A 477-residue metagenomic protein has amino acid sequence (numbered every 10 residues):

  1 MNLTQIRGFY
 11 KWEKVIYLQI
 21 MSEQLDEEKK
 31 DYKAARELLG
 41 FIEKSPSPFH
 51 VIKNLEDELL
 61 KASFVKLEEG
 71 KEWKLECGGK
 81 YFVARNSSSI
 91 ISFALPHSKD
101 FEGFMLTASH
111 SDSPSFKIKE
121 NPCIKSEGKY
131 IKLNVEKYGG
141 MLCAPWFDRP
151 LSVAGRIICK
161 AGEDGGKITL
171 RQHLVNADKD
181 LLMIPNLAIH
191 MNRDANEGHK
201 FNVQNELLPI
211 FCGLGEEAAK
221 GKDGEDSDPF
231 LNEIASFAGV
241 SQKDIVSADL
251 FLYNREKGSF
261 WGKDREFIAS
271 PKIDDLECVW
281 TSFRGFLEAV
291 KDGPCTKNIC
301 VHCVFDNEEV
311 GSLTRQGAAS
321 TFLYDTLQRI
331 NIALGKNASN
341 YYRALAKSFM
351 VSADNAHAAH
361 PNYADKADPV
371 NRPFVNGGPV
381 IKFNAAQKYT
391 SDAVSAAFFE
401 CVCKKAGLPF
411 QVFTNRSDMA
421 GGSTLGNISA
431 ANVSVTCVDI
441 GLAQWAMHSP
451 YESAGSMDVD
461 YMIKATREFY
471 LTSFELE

Functional and structural regions predicted by a protein language model:
N2-E477: N-terminal hydrophobic/helix-forming segments and targeting peptides
